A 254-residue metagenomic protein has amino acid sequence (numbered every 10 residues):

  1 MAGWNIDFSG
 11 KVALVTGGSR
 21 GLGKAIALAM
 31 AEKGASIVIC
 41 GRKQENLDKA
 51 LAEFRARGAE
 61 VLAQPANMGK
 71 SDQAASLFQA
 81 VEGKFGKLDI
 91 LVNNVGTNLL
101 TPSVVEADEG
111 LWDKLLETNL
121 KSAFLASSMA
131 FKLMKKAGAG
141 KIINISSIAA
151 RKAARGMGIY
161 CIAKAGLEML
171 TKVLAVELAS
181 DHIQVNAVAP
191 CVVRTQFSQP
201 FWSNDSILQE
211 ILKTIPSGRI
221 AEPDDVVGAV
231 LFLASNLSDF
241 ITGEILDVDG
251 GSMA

Functional and structural regions predicted by a protein language model:
A2-N5, N98-T101, K152, L231 (+1 more regions): Short C-terminal tail/terminal secondary-structure segment of NAD(P)H-dependent dehydrogenase/reductase domains
V12, S19-G21: Conserved glycine-rich cofactor-binding loop
P102-V104, D108-L116, I211: Substrate-binding pocket helix/loop in short-chain dehydrogenase/reductase
S127, A163, T171: Active-site helix of classical SDR
K132, V176-S180, D239: Alpha-helical segment proximal to the catalytic Tyr-Lys
A139, I183, R219-V248, M253: C-terminal substrate-recognition "lid" of short-chain dehydrogenase/reductases
S147: Residue(s) in the substrate-gating loop at a strand-loop-helix junction that position the organic substrate next
